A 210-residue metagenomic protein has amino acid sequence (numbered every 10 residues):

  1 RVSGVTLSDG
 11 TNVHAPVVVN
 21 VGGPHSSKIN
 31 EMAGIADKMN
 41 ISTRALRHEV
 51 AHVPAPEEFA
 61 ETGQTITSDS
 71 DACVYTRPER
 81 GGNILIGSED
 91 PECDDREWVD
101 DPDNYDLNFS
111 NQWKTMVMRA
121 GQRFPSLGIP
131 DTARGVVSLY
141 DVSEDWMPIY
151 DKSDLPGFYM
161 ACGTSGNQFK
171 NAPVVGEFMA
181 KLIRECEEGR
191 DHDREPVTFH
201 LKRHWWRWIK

Functional and structural regions predicted by a protein language model:
R1-S3: A conserved short coil-to-beta-strand element within the FAD-binding core of flavoproteins
S8-G10, D71: Glycine-centered tight beta-turn/hairpin loop motif at sheet-sheet or coil-to-beta transitions
T11-T65: Central helical "cap/lid" subdomain
P24-H25, P91, T164: Short glycine-rich anion-binding loops that position phosphate/pyrophosphate groups of nucleotides and phosphorylated
M32, K38-S42, P56-G157: Active-site lid/adjacent beta-loop-alpha segment flanking the redox-cofactor pocket in flavoenzymes
T115-K210: C-terminal catalytic lobe of FAD-dependent flavoproteins
